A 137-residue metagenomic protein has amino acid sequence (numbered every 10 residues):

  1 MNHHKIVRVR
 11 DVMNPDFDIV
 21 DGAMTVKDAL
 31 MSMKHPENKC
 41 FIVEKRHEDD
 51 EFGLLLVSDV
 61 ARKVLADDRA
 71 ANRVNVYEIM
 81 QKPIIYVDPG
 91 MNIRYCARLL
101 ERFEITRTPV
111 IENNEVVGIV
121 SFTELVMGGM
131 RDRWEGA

Functional and structural regions predicted by a protein language model:
M1-A137: Tandem CBS (Cystathionine beta-synthase) repeat/Bateman regulatory domains
